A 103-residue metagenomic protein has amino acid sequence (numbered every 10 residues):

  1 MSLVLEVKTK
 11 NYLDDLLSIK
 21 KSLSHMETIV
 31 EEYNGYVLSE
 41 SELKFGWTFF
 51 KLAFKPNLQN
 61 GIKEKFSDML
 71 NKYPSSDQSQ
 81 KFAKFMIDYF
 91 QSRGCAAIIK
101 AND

Functional and structural regions predicted by a protein language model:
M1-L23: Short, extreme N-terminal segment that most often corresponds to the first beta-strand
M1-V4, F45-F49, S92: A general secondary-structure signal for short beta-strands and their flanking turns/coil in non-transmembrane regions
V4-K8, K51-A53, I98-K100: Ser/Thr- (and often Asn-) enriched beta-sheet segments in non-cytosolic proteins
L17-H25, N60-F85, C95: Extended Gly/Ser/Thr-rich low-complexity repeat segments, especially those forming or decorating extracellular
E27-Y36, F90-C95: Short secondary-structure junctions
E31-S76: Short, intrinsically disordered low-complexity segments
K84-D103: Mixed-charge, Lys/Arg-enriched low-complexity segments
